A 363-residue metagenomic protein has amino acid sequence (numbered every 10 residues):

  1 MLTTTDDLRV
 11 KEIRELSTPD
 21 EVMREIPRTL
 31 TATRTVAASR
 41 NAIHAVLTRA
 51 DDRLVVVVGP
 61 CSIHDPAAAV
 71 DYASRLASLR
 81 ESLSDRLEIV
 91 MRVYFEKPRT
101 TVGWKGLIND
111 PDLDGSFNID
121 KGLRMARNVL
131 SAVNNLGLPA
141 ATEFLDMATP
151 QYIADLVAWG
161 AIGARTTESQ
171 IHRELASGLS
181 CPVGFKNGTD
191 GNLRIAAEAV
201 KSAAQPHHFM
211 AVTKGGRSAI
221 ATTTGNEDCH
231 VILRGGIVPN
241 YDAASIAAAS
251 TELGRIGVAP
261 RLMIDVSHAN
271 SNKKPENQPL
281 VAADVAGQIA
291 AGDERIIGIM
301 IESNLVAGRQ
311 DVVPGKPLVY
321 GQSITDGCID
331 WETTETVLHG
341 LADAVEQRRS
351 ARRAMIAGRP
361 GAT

Functional and structural regions predicted by a protein language model:
L2-D6, A73, R86-Y241, S245 (+9 more regions): Active-site-facing alpha/beta catalytic cores
R9-A50: N- or domain-start disorder-to-order transition segments that initiate the globular core
T18-P27, T223-G235, L318: Gly-rich Lys/Arg/Thr-decorated short loops/hinges at beta-loop-alpha junctions or inter-strand turns that position
L47-A50, R80-S84, L130-G137, T222-T223 (+1 more regions): Acidic (Asp/Glu)-rich catalytic clusters
V55-A68, D326: Conserved phosphate/anionic-ligand binding catalytic regions in large, soluble enzymes, centered on
G59, I264, D330: Conserved, mostly hydrophobic/aromatic
N304-R349: Internal helix-turn-beta structural module
